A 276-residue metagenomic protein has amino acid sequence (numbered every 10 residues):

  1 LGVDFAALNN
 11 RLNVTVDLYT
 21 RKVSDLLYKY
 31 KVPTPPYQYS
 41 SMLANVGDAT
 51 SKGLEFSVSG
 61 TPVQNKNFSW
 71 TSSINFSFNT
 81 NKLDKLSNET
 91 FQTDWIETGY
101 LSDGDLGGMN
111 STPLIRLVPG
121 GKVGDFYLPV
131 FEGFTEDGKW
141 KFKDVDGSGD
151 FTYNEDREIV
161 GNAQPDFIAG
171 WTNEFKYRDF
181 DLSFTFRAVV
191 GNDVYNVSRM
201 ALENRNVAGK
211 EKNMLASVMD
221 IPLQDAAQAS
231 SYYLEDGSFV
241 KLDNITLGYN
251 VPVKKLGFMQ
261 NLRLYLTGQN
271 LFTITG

Functional and structural regions predicted by a protein language model:
L1-A7, L12-T20, L54-P62, W70-F78 (+4 more regions): Membrane-embedded beta-strands that build the outer-membrane beta-barrel scaffold
L12-T15, S24-K29, L182-F184, D193-V197 (+2 more regions): Extended hydrophobic-aromatic, low-complexity segments
T15-Q64, D156-V160: Outer membrane beta-barrel strand-and-loop segments of large Gram-negative receptors, especially TonB-dependent
L26-Y30, F78-E97, N192-A216, I274-G276: Outer-membrane beta-barrel and related beta-rich outer-membrane complex signature in Gram-negative bacteria
Y30-S41, D146-N154, D220-S231: Flexible, solvent-exposed coil segments and beta strand-coil junctions, predominantly the extracellular/periplasmic
A44-T50, T61-N162, Q269-G276: Conserved small-residue
T50-L54, F68, P165-A169, S238-D243: Residues that define the transmembrane beta-barrel architecture of outer-membrane proteins
D125, E136-D137, V189-L271: Extracytoplasmic gating/loop element in the C-terminal half of outer-membrane beta-barrel translocons and assembly
